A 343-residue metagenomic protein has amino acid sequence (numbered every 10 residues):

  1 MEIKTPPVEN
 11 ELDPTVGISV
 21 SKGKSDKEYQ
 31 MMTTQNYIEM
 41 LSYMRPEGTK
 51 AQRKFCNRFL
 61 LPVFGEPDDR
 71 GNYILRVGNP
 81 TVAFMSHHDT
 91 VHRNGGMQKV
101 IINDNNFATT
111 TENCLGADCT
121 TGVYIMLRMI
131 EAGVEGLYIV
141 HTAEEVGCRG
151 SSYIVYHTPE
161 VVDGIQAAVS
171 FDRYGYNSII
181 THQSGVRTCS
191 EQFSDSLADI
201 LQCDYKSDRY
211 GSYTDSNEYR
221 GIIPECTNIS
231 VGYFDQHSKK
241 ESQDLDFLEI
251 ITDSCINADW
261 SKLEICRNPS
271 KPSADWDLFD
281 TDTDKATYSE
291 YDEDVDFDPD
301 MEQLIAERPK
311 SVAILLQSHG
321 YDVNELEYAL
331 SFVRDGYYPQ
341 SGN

Functional and structural regions predicted by a protein language model:
E2-P46, A274-L304: N-terminal hydrophobic or amphipathic helices/low-complexity stretches enriched in small/hydrophobic/Pro/Gly
Q30-P80: A non-catalytic alpha/beta surface segment that caps or lines the substrate-entry region of metallo-dependent hydrolase
L61-D69, I102-D104, Q202-S207: Short secondary-structure junctions
R76-E135, G147: Active-site metal-coordination/substrate-binding segment of hydrolases, especially metallo-dependent peptidases
V82, K206-I251: Zn-dependent metallopeptidase/amidohydrolase metal-coordination segment
L115, C119-Q192, D208, S216: Acidic/histidine-rich catalytic neighborhood of metal-dependent amide-processing enzymes
T181-D215, Y219-I222, E325-Y328: An extended, acidic, His-containing surface patch that forms the Zn2+-binding/catalytic region of metallohydrolases
D235-Y321, S331-G342: His/Asp/Glu-rich mid-to-C-terminal helical/loop segments that flank catalytic regions of hydrolases
